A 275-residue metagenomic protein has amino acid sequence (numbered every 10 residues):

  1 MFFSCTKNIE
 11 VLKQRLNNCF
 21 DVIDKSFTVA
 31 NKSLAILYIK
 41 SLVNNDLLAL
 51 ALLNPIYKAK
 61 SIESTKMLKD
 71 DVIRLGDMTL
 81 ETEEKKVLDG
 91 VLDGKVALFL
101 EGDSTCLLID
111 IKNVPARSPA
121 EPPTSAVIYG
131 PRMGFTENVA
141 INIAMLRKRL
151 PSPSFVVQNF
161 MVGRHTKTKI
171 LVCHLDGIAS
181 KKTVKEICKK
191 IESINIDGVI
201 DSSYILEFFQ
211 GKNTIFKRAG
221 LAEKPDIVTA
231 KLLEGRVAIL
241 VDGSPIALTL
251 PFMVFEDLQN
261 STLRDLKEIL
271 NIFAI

Functional and structural regions predicted by a protein language model:
M1-I275: Membrane-embedded alpha-helical signal segments
